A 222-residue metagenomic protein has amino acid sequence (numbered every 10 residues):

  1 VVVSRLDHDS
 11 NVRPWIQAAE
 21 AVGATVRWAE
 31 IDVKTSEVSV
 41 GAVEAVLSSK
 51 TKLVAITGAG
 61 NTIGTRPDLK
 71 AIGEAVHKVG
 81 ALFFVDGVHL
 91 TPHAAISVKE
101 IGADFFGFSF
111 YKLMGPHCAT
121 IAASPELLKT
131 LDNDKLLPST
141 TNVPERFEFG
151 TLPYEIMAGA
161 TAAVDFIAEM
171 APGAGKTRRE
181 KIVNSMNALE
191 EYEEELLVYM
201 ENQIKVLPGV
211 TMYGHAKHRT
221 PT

Functional and structural regions predicted by a protein language model:
V2-T222: Pyridoxal 5′-phosphate
